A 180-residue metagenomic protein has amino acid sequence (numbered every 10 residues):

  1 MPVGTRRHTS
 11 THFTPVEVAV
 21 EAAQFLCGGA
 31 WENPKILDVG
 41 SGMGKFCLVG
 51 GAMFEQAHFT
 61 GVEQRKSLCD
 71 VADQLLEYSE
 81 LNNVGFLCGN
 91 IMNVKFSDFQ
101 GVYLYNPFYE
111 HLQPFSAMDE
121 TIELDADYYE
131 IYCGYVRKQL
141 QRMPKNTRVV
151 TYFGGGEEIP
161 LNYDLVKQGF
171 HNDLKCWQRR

Functional and structural regions predicted by a protein language model:
M1-W31: S-adenosyl-L-methionine
E32-G42: Conserved class I S-adenosyl-L-methionine
K45-Q56: Conserved SAM-binding loop of SAM-dependent methyltransferases across substrates and taxa, primarily the Class I
H58-E63: Conserved SAM-binding motif I beta-strand of class I
S67-L68: Conserved short alpha-helix immediately C-terminal to the canonical SAM/SAH-binding motif I of Rossmann-like
V71-D98: S-adenosyl-L-methionine
F99-F115: A short SAM/SAH-binding and catalytic strip from SAM-dependent methyltransferases
H111-R179: C-terminal substrate-binding/active-site "lid" region of AdoMet-derived donor-dependent transferases
